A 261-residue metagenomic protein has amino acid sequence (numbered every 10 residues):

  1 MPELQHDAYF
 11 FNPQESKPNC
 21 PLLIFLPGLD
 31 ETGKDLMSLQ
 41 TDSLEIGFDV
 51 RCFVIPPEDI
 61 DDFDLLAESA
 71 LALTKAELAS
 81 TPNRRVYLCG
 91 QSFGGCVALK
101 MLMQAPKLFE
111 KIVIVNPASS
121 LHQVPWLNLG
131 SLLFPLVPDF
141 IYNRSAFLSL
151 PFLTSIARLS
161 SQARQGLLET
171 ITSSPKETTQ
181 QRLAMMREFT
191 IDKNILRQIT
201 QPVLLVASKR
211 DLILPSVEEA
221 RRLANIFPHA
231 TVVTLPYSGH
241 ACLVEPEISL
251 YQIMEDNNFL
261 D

Functional and structural regions predicted by a protein language model:
E3-D7, A230-D261: Catalytic active-site module of serine/aspartate enzymes centered on a nucleophile-bearing elbow/loop
Q5-D59: Conserved HGGG/HGGXW glycine-rich cap/lid loop of the alpha/beta-hydrolase fold
Q40, D49-C89, Q252: Active-site loop/oxyanion-hole signature of alpha/beta-hydrolase fold enzymes
G90-G94, A98: Gly/Ala-rich beta-loop-alpha elbow adjacent to hydrolase catalytic centers
M103, F109-F140: Flexible "cap/lid" loop of the alpha/beta hydrolase fold
Q123-P125, N143-R197: Conserved alpha/beta-hydrolase catalytic His-Asp/Glu region
I199, L205-A207, D211: Short beta-strand/loop motif that positions the catalytic acidic residue of the alpha/beta-hydrolase fold
L212-E219: Conserved alpha/beta-hydrolase "acid-adjacent" motif
